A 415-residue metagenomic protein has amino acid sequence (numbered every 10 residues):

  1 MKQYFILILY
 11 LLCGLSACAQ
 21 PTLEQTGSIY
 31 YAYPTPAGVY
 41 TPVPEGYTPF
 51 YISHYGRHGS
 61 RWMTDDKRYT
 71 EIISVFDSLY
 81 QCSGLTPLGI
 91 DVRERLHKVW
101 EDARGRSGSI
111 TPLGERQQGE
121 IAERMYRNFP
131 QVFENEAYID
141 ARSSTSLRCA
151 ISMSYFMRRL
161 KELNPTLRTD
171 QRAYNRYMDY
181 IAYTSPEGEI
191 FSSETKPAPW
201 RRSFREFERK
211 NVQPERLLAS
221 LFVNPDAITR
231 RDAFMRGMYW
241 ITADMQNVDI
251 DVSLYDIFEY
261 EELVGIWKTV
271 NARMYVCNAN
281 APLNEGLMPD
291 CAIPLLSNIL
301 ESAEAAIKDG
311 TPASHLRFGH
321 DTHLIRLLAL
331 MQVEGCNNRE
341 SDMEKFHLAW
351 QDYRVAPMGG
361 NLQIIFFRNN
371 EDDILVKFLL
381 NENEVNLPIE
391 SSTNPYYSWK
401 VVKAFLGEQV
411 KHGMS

Functional and structural regions predicted by a protein language model:
M1-P21: Bacterial Sec-dependent N-terminal signal peptides
Q20-E115, G119-Y138, S144-H315, G319-S415: Signature for phosphate-centric chemistry
